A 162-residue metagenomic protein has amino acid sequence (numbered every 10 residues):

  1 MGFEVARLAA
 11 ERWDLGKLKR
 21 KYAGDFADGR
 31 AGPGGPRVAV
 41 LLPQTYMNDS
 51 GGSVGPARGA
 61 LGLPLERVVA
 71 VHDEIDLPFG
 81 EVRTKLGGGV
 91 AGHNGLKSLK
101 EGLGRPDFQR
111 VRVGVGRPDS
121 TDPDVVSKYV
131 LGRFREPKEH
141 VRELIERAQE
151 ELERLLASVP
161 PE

Functional and structural regions predicted by a protein language model:
M1-G87, K97-R112, D119-S127, P137-E162: Nucleotide and nucleotide-moiety/phosphate-recognizing core
G92-G95: Hydrophobic alpha-helical segments within soluble ligand-binding/sensing domains
